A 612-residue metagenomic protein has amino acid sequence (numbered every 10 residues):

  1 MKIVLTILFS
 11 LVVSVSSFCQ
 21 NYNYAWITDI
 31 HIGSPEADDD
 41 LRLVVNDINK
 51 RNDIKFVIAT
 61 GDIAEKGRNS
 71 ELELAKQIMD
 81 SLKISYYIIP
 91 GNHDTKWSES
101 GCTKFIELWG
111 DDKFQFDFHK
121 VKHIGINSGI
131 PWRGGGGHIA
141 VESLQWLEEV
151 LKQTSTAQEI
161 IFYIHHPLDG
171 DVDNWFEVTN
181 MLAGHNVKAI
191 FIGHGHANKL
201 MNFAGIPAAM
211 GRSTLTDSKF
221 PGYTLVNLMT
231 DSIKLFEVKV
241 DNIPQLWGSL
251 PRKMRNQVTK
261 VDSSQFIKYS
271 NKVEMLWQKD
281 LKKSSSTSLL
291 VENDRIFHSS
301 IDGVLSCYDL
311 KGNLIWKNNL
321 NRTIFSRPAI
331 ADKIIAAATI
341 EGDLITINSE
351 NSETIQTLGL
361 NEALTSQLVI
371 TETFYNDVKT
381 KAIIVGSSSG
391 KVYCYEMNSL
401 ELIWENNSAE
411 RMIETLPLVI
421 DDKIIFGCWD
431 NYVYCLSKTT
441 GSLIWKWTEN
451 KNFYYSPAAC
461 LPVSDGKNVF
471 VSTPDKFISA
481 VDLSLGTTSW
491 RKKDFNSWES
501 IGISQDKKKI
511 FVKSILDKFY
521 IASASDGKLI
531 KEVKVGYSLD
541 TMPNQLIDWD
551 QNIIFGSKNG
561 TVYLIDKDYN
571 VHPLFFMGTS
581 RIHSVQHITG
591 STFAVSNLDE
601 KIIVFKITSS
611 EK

Functional and structural regions predicted by a protein language model:
S17-L74: N-terminal active-site segment of His-dependent metallophosphoesterases
L43, I206-N271: Binuclear metal-dependent phosphoesterase catalytic core
N69-E159, N174-A189, K199-G211, D217-M229 (+1 more regions): Extended active-site neighborhood of metal-dependent phosphoesterases/phosphodiesterases
S270-L290, I315-A329, I355-Y375, E401-I420 (+4 more regions): Extracytoplasmic beta-rich repeat domains
N293-D294, D332-I334, T380-K381, D421-D422 (+4 more regions): Short coil/turn segments that connect the beta-strands within blades of beta-propeller domains
D309-N313, N348-S352, E396-L400, S437-T440 (+4 more regions): Short loop/turn segments that connect beta-strands within beta-propeller blades
M577-K612: Blade-level signature of beta-propeller repeat domains, shared across WD40, Kelch, NHL, RCC1 and BNR/Asp-box propellers
